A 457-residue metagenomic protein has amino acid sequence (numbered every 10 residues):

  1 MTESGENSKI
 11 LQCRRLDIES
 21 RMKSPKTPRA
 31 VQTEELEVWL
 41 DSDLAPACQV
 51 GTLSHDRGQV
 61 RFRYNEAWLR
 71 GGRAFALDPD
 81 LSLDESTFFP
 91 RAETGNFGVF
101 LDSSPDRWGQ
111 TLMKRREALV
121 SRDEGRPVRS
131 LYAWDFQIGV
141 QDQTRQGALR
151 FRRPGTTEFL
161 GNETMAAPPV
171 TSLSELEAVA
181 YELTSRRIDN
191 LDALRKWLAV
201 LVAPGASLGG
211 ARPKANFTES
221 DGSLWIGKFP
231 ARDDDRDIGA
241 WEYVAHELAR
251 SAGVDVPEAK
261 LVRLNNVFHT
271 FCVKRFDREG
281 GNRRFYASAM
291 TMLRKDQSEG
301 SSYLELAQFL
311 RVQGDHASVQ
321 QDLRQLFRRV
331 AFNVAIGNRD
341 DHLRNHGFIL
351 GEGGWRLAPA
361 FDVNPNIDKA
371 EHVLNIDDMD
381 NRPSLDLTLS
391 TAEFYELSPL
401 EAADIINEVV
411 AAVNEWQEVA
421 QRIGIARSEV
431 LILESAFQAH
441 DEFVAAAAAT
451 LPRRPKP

Functional and structural regions predicted by a protein language model:
E3, N7-L343, G347-P457: Phosphate/dinucleotide-binding and metal-coordinating scaffold of catalytic cores in nucleotide-dependent enzymes
